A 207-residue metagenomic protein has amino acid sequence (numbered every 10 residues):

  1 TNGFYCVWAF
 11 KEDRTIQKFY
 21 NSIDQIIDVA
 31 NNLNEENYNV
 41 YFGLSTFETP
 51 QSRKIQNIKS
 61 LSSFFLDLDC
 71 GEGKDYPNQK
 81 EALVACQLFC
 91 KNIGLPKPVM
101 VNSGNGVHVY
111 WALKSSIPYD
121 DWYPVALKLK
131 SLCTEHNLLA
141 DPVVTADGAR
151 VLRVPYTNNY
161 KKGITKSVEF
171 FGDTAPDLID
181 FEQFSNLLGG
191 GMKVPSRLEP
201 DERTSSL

Functional and structural regions predicted by a protein language model:
T1, V84-K91, L95-M100, A175-L207: Long, charged low-complexity interaction segments
T1-S63, C70-K80, A149-V151, Y156-G163 (+1 more regions): DNA replication initiation on ssDNA origins
V29-L33, L132, L187: Residues that form generic nucleotide/phosphate-binding pockets
V40-S45, T134-A146: Conserved short beta-strand edge segments in small beta-sheet-based binding/regulatory domains
P50-Q56, Q87-N102, L139-V143: Catalytic micro-motifs at enzyme active sites that drive phosphoryl/nucleotidyl and oxygen chemistry
S63-L66, C90, K97-P124, G148-N159: Histidine-centered divalent-metal-coordination microenvironment in nucleic-acid enzymes
D67-D69, D141: Acidic side chains
D75-N92, L113-A140, Y160-N186: Helical (often loop-to-helix) elements that flank the catalytic cores of nucleotide-handling enzymes
